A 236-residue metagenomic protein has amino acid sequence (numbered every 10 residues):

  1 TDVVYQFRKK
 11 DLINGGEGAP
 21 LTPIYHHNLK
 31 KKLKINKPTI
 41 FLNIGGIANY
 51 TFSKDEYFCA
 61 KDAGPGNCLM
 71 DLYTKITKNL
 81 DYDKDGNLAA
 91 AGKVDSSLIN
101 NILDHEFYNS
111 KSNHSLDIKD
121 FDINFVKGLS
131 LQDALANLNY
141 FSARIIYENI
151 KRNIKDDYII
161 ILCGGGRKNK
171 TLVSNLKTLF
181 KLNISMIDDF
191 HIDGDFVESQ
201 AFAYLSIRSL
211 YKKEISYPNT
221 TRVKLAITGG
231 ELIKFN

Functional and structural regions predicted by a protein language model:
V4-H27, K32, I40-F107: Glycine-rich phosphate-binding loop plus the immediately following alpha-helix
K10-G16, Y57-A60, G128-D133, M186-G194: A short glycine/serine-rich beta->alpha loop
N14-I24, A134-I145, E198: A glycine-rich, Thr/Ser-enriched phosphate-binding loop motif common to dinucleotide/cofactor-binding enzymes
H26-K31, A143-K151, I207: Generic structural signal for well-ordered alpha-helical scaffold segments
I44-I47, Y158-N169, S199: Glycine-rich beta-strand-to-loop/alpha-helix junction loops that act as flexible
N79-Y158, K170-T178: A contiguous, well-structured pocket-lining segment that forms one wall/lid of small-molecule binding clefts in soluble
Y140, S185-N236: Glycine-rich phosphate-binding/hydrolytic loop that grips phosphoryl groups
